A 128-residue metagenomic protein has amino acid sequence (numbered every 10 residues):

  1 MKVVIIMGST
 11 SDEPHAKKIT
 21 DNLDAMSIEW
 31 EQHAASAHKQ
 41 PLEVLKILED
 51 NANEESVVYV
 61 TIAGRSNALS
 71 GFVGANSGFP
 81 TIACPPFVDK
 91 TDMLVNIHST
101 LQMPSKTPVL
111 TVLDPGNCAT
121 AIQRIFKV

Functional and structural regions predicted by a protein language model:
M1-A37: Glycine-rich phosphate/diphosphate-binding loop of Rossmann-like nucleotide-binding domains
K2-I5, E31, V57-Y59, P80-A83 (+1 more regions): Structural motif
M7-P14, P86, D92-V128: C-terminal binding/interaction regions
A16-K17, L42-K46, S70-V73, L94-V95 (+1 more regions): Short, well-ordered secondary-structure micro-motifs
I19-A25, E49, A75-G78, F126-K127: Short, solvent-exposed amphipathic alpha-helical segments in soluble enzyme and RNA/protein-processing domains
I28-N53: N-terminal beta-loop-helix "entrance" segment that forms/cooperates in small-molecule cofactor or anionic ligand
S36-Q40, G64-N67, P85-K90: Acidic, glycine-rich active-site loops and adjacent beta-strand->loop/helix elements that engage anionic groups
K46-P85: Glycine-rich phosphate-binding loop
